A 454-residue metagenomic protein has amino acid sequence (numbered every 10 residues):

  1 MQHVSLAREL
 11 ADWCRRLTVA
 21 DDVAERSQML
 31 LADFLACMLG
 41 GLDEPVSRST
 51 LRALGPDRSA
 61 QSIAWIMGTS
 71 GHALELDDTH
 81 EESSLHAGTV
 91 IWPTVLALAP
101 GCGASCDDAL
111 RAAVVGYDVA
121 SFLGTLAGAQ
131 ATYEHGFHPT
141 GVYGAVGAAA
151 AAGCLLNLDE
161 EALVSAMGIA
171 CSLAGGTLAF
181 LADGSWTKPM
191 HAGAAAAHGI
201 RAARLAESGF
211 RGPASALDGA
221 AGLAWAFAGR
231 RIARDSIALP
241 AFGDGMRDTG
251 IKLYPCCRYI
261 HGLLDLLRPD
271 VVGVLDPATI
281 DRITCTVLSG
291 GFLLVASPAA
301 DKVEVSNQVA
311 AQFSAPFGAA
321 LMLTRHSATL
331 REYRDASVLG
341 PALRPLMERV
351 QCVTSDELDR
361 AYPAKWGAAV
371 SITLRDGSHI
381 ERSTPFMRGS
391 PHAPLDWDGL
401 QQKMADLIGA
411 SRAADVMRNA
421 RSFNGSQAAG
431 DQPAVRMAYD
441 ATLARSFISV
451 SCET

Functional and structural regions predicted by a protein language model:
M1-L85, T187-A197, R204-T454: Terminal-appendage/accessory-domain detector
L17, G41, V95-C102, A149-L155 (+2 more regions): Well-ordered alpha-helical scaffold segments within catalytic/enzyme domains
Q28, A32, I91, L110-A113 (+2 more regions): Hydrophobic face of alpha-helices
E75-A127: Hydrophobic alpha-helical hairpins/lids featuring a short glycine-rich hinge
T89-L96, G144-A151, A197-I200, I260-L264 (+1 more regions): Well-ordered alpha-helical segments within folded domains of soluble proteins
G101, L155, L173, A226-G229 (+1 more regions): Alpha-helical structural context
G101, L156-E161, G273-P277: Secondary-structure transition/capping motifs at alpha-helix termini and the adjoining loop/turn into the next element
D107-R111, V115-I200, P213-A220: Glycine-rich, mobile lid/loop segments that gate access to catalytic sites or pores
